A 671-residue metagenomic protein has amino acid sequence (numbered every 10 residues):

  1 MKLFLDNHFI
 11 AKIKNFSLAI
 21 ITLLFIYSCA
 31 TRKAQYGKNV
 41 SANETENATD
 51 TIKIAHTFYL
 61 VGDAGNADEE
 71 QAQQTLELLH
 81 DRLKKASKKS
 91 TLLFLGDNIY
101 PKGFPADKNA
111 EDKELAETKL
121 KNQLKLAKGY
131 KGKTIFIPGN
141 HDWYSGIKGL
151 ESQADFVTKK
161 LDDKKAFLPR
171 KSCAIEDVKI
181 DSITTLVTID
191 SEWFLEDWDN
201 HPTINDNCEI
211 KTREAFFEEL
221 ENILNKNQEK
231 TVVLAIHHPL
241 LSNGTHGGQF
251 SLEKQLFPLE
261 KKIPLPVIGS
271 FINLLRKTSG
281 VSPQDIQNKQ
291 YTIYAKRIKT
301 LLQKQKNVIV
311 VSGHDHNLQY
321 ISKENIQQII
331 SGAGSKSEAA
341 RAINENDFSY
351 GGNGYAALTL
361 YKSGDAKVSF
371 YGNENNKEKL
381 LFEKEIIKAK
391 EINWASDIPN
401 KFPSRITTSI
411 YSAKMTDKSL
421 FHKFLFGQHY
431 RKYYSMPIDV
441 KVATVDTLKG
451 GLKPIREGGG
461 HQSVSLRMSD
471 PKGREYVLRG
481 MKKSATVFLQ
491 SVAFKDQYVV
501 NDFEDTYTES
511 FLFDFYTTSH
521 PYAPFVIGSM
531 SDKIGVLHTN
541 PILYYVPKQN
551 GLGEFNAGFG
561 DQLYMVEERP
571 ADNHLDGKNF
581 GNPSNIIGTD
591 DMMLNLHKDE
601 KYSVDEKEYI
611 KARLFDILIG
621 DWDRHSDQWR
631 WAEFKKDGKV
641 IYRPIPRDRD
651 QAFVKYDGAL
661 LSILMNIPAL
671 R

Functional and structural regions predicted by a protein language model:
M1-G37: Bacterial Sec-dependent N-terminal signal peptides
C29-E114: N-terminal active-site segment of His-dependent metallophosphoesterases
R32-N43, G103-V232, T245-D285, Q303 (+4 more regions): Extended active-site neighborhood of metal-dependent phosphoesterases/phosphodiesterases
D63, G96-D97, G139-N140, I189 (+3 more regions): Active-site glycine-centered loops adjacent to acidic/histidine catalytic or metal-binding residues that shape
K323-E324, N346-K401: A short C-terminal boundary segment appended to hydrolase-like catalytic domains
E391-G458, Q462, D470-G473, K483: Regulatory N- and C-terminal appendages and interdomain linkers associated with kinase/kinase-like NTP transferase
R474-T518: ATP-binding glycine-rich loop module of kinase domains
P547-D621, E633-P646, V654-R671: ATP-dependent phospho-/nucleotidyl transfer catalytic cores
